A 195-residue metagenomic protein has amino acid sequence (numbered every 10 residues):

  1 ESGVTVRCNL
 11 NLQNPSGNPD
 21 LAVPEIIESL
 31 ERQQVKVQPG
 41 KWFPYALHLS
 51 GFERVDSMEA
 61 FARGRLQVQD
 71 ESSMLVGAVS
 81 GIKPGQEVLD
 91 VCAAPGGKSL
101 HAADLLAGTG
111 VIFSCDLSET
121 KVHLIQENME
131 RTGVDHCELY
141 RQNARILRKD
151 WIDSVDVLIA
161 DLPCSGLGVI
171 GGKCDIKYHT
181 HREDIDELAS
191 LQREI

Functional and structural regions predicted by a protein language model:
E1-I195: S-adenosylmethionine
